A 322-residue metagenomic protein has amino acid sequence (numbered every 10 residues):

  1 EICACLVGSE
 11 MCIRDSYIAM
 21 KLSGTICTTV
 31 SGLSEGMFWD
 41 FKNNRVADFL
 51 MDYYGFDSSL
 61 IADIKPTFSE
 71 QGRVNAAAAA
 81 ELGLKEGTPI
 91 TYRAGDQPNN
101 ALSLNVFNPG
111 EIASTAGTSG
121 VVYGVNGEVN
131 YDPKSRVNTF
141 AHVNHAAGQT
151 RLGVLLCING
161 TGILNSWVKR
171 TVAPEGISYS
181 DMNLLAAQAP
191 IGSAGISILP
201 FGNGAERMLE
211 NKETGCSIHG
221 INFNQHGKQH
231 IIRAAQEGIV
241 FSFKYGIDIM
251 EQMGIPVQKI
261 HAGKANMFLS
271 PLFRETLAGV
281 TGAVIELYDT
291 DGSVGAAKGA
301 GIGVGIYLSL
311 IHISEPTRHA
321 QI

Functional and structural regions predicted by a protein language model:
I2-G8, I13, I311-I322: Single conserved hydrophobic/aromatic residue that forms the stacking wall/gate of nucleotide- or nucleobase-binding
A4, D48-S58, G246-Q258: Phosphate/pyrophosphate-binding loops at sites that engage ATP/ADP/AMP, CoA/4′-phosphopantetheine, polyphosphate
S9-E10, R14, S31-L33, D63-S69 (+5 more regions): Active-site nucleophile and cofactor-binding loops and adjacent substrate-binding regions of central metabolic enzymes
F38-G148, P174-S180, L184, G192 (+2 more regions): ATP-dependent carbohydrate kinase catalytic cores
N99-S103, V154-G162, S166-K169, E237 (+4 more regions): Glycine-rich phosphate-binding/hydrolytic loop that grips phosphoryl groups
T139-L155, G220, H261-A262, L277-I285 (+1 more regions): Short beta-alpha connecting loops at secondary-structure transitions that line or flank enzyme active sites
S193-I285: Activation-segment/catalytic-loop signature of the eukaryotic protein kinase fold
